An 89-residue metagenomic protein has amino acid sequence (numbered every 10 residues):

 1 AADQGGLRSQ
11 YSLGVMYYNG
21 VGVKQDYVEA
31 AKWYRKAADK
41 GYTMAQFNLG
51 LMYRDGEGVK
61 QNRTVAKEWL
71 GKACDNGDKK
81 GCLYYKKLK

Functional and structural regions predicted by a protein language model:
A1, K36-A37, K72-A73: Canonical positions in the second alpha-helix
A1-R8, S12-L13: Short intrinsically disordered, low-complexity coil segments enriched in acidic
D3-G6, N19-V21, D26, D39-Y42 (+4 more regions): Short helix-capping/linker turns of helical repeat alpha-solenoids
S12-N19, N48-D55, Y84-K89: Hydrophobic face of amphipathic alpha-helices that form TPR/SEL1-like repeat modules and related alpha-solenoid
W69-K89: Terminal, low-structured helical/coil segments at or just beyond the last alpha-helical repeat
